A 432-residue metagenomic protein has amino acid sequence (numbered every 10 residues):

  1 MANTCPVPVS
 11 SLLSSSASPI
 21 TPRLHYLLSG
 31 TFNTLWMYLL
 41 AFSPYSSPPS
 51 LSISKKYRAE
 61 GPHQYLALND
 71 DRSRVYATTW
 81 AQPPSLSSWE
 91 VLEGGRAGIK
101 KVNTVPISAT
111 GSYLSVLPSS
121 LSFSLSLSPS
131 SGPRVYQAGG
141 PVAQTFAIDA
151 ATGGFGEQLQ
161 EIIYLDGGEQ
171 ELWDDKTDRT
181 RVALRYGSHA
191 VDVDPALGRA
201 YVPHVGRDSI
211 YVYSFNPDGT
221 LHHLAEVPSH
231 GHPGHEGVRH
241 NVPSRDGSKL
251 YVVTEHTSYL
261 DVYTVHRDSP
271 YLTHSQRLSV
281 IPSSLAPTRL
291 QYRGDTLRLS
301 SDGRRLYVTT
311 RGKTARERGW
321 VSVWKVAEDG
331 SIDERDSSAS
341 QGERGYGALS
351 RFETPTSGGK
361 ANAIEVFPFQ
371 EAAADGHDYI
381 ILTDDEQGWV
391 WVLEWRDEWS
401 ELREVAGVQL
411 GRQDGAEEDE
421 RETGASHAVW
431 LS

Functional and structural regions predicted by a protein language model:
R23-H25, D71-S73, S119-L121, G132-P133 (+4 more regions): Short coil/turn segments that connect the beta-strands within blades of beta-propeller domains
G30-F32, W80-Q82, P129-S130, A138-G140 (+9 more regions): Short loop/turn segments immediately following the C-termini of beta-strands
L39-P48, S88-A97, T145-E157, Y213-L221 (+3 more regions): Short loop/turn segments immediately following beta-strands, especially the blade-tip and inter-blade linker loops
S52-R58, K100-V105, Q160-E161, E169-R181 (+4 more regions): A short beta-strand motif characteristic of beta-propeller blades
A67, S115, D192, V242 (+3 more regions): Conserved beta-strand position repeated across blades of beta-propeller domains
A97-V193: Asp-box/WD-like beta-propeller blade repeats and closely related beta-sheet repeat scaffolds
Q291-Q387: Loop/turn-rich, solvent-exposed surfaces of beta-rich toroidal or solenoidal domains
D385-E394, R403-S432: Blade-level signature of beta-propeller repeat domains, shared across WD40, Kelch, NHL, RCC1 and BNR/Asp-box propellers
